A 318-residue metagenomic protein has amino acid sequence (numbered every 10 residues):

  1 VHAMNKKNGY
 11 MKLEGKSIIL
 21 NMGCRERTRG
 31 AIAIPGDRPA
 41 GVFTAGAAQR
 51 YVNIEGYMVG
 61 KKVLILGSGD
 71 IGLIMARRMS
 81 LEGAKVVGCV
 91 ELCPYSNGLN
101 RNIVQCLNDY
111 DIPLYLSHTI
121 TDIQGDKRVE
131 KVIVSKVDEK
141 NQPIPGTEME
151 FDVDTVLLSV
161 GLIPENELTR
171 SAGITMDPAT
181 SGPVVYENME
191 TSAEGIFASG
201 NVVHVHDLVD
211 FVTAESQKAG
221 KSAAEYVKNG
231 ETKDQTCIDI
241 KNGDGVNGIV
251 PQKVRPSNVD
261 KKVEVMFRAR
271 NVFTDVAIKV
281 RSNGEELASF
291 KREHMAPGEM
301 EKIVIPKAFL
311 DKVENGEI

Functional and structural regions predicted by a protein language model:
V1-K62, E139-G146, L157, V184-V185: FAD-binding core/adjacent interface of flavoenzyme oxidoreductases
V1-R25, L64, I71, D122-V129 (+1 more regions): Feature captures the FAD/FMN-dependent oxidoreductase FAD-binding
L20, V42-V52, T155-H206: FAD-site-proximal beta/loop scaffold in flavoenzymes
C24-E26, G69-I71, I163, V203: Residue-level detector of alpha-helix initiation sites
A40, G46-S96: Rossmann-like NAD(P)H-binding beta-loop-alpha module
S80-E167, K261-E293: A Rossmann-like FAD-binding core segment of flavoenzymes
S199-D244: A conserved FAD-binding loop/helix module that cradles the flavin
E231-F273: Surface beta-strand/loop "capping" patches
